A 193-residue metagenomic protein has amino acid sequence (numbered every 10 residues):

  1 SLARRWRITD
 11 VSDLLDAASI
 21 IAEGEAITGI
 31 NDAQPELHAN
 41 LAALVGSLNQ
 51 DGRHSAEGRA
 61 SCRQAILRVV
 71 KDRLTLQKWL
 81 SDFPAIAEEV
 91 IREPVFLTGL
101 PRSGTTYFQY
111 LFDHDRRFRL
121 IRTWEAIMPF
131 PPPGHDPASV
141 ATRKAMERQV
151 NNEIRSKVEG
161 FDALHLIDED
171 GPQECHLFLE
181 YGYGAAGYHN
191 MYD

Functional and structural regions predicted by a protein language model:
S1-V70, T75-P84: Long, basic/Gly/Ser/Thr-rich N-terminal segments that mediate initial subcellular attachment or targeting
I86-R92: Phosphate-binding P-loop
F96-R116: Glycine-rich phosphate-binding P-loop
H114-W124: Post-Walker A helix-loop "phosphate-sensing" segment adjacent to the P-loop in P-loop NTPases
E125-D193: PAPS-dependent sulfation machinery
